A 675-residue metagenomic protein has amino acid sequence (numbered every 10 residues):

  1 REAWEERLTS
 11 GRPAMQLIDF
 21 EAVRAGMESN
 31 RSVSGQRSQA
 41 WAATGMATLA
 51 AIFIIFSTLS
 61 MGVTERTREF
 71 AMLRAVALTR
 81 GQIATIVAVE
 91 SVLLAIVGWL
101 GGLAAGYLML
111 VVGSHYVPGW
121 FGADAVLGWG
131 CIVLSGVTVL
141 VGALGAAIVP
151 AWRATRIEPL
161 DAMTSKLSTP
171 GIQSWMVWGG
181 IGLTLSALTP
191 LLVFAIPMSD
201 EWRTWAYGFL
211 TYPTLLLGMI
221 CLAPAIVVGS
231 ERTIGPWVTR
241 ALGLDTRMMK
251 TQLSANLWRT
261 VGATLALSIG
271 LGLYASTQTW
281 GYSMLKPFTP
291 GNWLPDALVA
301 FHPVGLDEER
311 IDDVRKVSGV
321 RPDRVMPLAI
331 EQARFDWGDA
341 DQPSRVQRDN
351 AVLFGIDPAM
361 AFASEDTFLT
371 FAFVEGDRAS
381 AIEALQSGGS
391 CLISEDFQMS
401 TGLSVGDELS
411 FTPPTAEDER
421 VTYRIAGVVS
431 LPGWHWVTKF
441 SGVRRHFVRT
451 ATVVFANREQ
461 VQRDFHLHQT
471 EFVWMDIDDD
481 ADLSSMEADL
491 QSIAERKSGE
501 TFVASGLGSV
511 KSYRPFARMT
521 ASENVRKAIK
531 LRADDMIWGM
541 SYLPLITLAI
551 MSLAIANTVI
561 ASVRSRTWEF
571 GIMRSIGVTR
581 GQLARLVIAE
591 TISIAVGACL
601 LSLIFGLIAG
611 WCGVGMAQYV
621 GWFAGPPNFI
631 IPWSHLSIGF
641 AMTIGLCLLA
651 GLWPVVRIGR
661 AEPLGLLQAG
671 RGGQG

Functional and structural regions predicted by a protein language model:
R1-Q16, R315-K316, I330-T520: Basic-flanked hydrophobic alpha-helices used for secretion and membrane insertion
R7-L49, T64, A206-P213, M284-P287 (+3 more regions): Peri-transmembrane interface segments
R7-T9, S38, G130-P150, T169-S268 (+4 more regions): Alpha-helical transmembrane segments, especially those used as permease/efflux helices and single-pass anchors
F53-A95, I157, K166-L167, A554-V596: Interfacial "coupling" helices/loops that link adjacent transmembrane helices in transporter permeases
S57-L59, V92-G122, G130-R156, L183-P197 (+4 more regions): Small-residue-rich transmembrane alpha-helices
R156-G171, P626, V656-G675: Short cytosolic juxtamembrane segments of multi-pass membrane proteins
G218-R378, E395, A528-I529, D535: Juxtamembrane segments of multi-pass membrane proteins
T260, T264, E471, G499-G606 (+6 more regions): C-terminal transmembrane helical bundles of large multi-pass transporters and their helix-start/helix-kink determinants
